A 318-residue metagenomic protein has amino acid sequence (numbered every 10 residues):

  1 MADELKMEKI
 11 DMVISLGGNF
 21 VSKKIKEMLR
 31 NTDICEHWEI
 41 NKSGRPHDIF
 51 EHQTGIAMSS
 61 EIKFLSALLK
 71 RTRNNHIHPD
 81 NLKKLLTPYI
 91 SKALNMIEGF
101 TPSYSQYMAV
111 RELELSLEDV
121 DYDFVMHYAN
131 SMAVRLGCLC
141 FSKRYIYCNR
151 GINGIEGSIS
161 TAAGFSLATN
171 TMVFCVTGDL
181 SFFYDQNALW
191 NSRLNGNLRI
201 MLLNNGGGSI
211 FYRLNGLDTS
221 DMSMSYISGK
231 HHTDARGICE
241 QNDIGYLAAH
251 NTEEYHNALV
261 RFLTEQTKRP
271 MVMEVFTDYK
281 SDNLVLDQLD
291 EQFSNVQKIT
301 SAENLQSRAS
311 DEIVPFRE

Functional and structural regions predicted by a protein language model:
M1-L86, S192, L214-N215, L263 (+1 more regions): Glycine-rich, acidic loop regions that bind phosphate or pyrophosphate groups
I10, Q53, D123-F124, G178 (+1 more regions): Local beta-strand N-terminus motif with an aromatic residue
M12, V125, M172-F174: Structural motif
S15-G17, I40, Y128-A129, N149 (+1 more regions): Short His-Asn-centered micro-motif
G17-V21, S43, S131-A133, L180 (+2 more regions): Short glycine-rich anion-binding loops that position phosphate/pyrophosphate groups of nucleotides and phosphorylated
V21-I25, V110, A133-G137, F183-Q186 (+1 more regions): Short, well-ordered alpha-helical microsegments
L86-N170, F316-R317: Active-site diphosphate/adenylate-binding microenvironment
L139-E318: Thiamine diphosphate
